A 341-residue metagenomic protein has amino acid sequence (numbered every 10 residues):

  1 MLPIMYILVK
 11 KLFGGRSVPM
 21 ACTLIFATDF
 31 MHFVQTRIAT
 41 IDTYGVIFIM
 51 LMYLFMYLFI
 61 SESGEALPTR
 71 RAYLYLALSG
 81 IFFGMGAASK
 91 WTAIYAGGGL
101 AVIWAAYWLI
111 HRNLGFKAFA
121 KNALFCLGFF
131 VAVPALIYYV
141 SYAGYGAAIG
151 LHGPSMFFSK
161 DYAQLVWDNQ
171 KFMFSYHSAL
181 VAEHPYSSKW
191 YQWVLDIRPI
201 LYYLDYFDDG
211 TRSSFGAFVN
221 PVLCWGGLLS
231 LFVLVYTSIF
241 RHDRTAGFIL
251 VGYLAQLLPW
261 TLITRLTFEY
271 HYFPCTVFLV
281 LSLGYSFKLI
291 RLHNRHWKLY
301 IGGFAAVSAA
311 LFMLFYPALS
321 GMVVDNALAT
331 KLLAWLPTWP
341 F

Functional and structural regions predicted by a protein language model:
M1-F13, L51-F55, S230-V233: Transmembrane-helix motifs of polytopic, lipid-linked glycan transferases
M5-T28, E65-L74, G247: Transmembrane-helix signature of polytopic, membrane-embedded enzymes that assemble or transfer cell-envelope glycans
K11, L67-R70, R112-F125, L231-V251: Membrane-interface helix-loop-helix junctions at transmembrane boundaries of multi-pass membrane enzymes, predominantly
L12-F13, M52-Y75, A105-R112: Membrane-interface transmembrane helices that cradle and orient dolichyl/undecaprenyl
P19-A27, V34, F83, A87: Short helix- or helix-capping micro-motifs that position conserved polar/aromatic residues at function-defining sites
M31-Y44, W91-T92: Short acidic/glycine- and proline-prone juxtamembrane loop motifs at membrane-interface regions of multi-pass membrane
R71-L78, V102-L109, F116, A120-F130 (+2 more regions): Transmembrane helical bundles and short interhelical boundary loops of multi-pass, membrane-embedded
Y206-G210, F215-D243: Hydrophobic, aromatic-rich transmembrane alpha-helices and their immediate juxtamembrane boundary segments
